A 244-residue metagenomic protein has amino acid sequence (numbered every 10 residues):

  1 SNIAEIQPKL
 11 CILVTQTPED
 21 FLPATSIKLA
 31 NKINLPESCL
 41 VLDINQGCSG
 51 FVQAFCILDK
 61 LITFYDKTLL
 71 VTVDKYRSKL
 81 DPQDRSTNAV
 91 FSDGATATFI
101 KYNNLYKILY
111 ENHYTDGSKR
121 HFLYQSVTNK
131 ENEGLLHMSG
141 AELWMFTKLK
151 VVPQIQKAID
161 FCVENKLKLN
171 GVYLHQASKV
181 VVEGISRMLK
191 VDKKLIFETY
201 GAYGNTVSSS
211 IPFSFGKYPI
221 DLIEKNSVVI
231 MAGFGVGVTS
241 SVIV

Functional and structural regions predicted by a protein language model:
S1-K9, T128-N170, V180-K190, S214 (+1 more regions): Conserved active-site "lid/cap" helical segment
P8-T17: Membrane helical hairpin/interfacial module
T17, L42-S49, T87-A89, G134-P153 (+1 more regions): Active-site pocket-shaping loop/turn-to-helix segments
T17-P18, N31, P36, I44-Y65 (+1 more regions): Claisen-condensing/thiolase-fold acyl-transfer catalytic domains that form or cleave C-C bonds in fatty acid
D20-L22, G50-Q53, Y76-D81, G117-R120: Short, well-ordered, mixed-charge alpha-helical segments that flank or form enzyme active sites
I62-N88, S92-T98, G237-T239: Phosphate-binding/catalytic loop of phosphoryl-transfer enzymes
K75, N103-N104, N112-K119, H175-S178 (+1 more regions): Glycine-rich beta-alpha junction loops
P82-M145, L149, P153: Condensing-enzyme catalytic core mediating Claisen C-C bond formation in acyl metabolism
